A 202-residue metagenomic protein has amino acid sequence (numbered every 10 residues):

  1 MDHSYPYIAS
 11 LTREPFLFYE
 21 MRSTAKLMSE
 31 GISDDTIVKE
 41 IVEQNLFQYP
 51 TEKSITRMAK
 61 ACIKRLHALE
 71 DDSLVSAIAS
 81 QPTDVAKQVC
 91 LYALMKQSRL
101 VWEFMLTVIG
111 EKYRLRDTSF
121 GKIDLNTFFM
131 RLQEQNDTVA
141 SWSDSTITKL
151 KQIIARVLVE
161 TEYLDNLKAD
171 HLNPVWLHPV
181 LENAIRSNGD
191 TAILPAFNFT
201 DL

Functional and structural regions predicted by a protein language model:
M1-Q88: Eukaryotic partner-binding/assembly regions in large regulatory complexes
L11, L27-G31, D84, L94-M95 (+3 more regions): Leucine-rich, amphipathic alpha-helical/linker segments
M21, V101-W102, K122: Short, leucine-enriched amphipathic alpha-helices that occur as contiguous helical runs
T51-E52, M130-L150: Short, positively charged loop/turn segments that connect secondary-structure elements
S76-I78, L115-K122, D137-W142: Short acidic alpha-helical/loop segments enriched in Asp/Glu that coordinate divalent cations
Q88-Y92, K96-T118: Positively charged, polyanion-binding regions of nucleic-acid-associated proteins
K122-M130: An amphipathic alpha-helix signature
A140-L202: Accessory, usually C-terminal, subdomains that scaffold auxiliary metal cofactors
